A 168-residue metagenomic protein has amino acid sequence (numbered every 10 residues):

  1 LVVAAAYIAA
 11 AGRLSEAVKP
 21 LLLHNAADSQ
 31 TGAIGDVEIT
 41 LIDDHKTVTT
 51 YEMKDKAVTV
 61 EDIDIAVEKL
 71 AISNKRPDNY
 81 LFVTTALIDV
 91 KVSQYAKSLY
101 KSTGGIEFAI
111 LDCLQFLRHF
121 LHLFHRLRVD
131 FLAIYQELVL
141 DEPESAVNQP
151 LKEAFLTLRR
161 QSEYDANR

Functional and structural regions predicted by a protein language model:
V2-N167: Catalytic core segments in nucleotide and nucleic-acid processing enzymes
